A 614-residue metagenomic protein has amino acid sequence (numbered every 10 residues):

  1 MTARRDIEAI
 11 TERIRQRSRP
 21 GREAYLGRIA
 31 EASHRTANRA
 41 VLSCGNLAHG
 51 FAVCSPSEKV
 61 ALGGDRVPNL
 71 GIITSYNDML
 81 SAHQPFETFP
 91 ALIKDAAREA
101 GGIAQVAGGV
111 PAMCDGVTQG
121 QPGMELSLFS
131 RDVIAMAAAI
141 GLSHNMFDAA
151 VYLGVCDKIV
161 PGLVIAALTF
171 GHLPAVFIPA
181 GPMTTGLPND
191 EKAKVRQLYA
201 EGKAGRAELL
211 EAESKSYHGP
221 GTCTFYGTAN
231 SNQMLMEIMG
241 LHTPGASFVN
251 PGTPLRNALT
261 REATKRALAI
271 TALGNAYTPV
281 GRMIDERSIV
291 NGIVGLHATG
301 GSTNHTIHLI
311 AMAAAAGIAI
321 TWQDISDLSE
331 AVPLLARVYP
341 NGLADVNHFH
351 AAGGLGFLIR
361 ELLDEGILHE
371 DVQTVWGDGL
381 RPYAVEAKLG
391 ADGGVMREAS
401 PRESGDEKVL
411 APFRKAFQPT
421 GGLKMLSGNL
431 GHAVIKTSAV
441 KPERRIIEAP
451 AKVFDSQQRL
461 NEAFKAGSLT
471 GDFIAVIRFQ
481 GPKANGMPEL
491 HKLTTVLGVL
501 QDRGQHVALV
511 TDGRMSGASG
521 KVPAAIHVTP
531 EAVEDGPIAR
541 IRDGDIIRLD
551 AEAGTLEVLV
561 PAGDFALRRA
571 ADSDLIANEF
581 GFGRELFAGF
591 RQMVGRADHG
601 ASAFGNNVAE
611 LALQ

Functional and structural regions predicted by a protein language model:
M1-D78, A82, A91-G108, Q121-G123 (+5 more regions): Catalytic or ion-coupling anion/metal-binding cores of large enzyme and transporter domains
T88: Acidic/charged coordination and interface sites in well-structured regions
A107-N145: N-terminal small/polar loop signature for handling phosphorylated ligands or for N-terminal nucleophile
R131-A138, S143-A150, N461-V476: Contiguous domain-boundary segments centered on the initiation and propagation of an alpha-helix
G141-L163, V176-I178: A short, small-residue-rich loop immediately preceding and capping a beta-strand
